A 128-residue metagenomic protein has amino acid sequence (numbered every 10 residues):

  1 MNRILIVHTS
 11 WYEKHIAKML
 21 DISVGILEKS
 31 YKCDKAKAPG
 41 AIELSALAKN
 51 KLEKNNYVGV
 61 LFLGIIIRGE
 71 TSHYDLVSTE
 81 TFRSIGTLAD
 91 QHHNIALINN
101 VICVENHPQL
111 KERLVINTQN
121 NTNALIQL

Functional and structural regions predicted by a protein language model:
N2-K35: Glycine-rich phosphate/diphosphate-binding loop of Rossmann-like nucleotide-binding domains
L5, V58-V60, I95-V101: Structural motif
S10-W11, I65-I66, V101-E105: Short, ordered loop/turn segments at secondary-structure junctions
I26-K54: Active-site rim loops that border cofactor/substrate pockets in soluble metabolic enzymes
L47-I85: Glycine-rich phosphate-binding loop
V77-C103, K111: Short, acidic/small-residue loops that bind anionic groups at enzyme active sites
P108-V115: Internal, active-site/partner-interface "lid" segment
V115-L128: A charged, well-structured terminal subsegment
